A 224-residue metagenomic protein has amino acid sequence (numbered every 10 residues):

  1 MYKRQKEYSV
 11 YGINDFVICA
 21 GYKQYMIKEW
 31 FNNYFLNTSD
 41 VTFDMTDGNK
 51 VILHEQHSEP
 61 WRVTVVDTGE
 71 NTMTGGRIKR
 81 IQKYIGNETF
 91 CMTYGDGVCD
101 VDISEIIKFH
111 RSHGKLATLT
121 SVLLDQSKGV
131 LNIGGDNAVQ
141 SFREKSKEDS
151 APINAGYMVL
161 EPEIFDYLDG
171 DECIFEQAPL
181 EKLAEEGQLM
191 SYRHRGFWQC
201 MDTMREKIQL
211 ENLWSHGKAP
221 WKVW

Functional and structural regions predicted by a protein language model:
K3-Y94, E105, T203: Conserved N-terminal catalytic core of the sugar/cofactor nucleotidyltransferase
N14-F16, L116-A117, Q188: Residues at the starts of beta-strands that form the adenosine-phosphate
A20, S121-V122: Short beta-strand/turn micro-motifs composed of small residues that flank or help shape donor/cofactor-binding pockets
I27, I81, D96, H110 (+3 more regions): Residue-level signal for inorganic ion chemistry
T46, V66-T68, T120, Y192-H194 (+1 more regions): Conserved beta-strand termini and adjacent loop/short-helix elements that scaffold enzyme active sites in alpha/beta
T72-M73, V130-F142: Acidic/His-rich active-site region of diverse nucleotide-sugar glycosyltransferases
T89-C91, V98, D102-R111, L123-Q126 (+1 more regions): Catalytic-core segments of class I nucleotidyltransferases/pyrophosphorylases that form NMP-activated intermediates
